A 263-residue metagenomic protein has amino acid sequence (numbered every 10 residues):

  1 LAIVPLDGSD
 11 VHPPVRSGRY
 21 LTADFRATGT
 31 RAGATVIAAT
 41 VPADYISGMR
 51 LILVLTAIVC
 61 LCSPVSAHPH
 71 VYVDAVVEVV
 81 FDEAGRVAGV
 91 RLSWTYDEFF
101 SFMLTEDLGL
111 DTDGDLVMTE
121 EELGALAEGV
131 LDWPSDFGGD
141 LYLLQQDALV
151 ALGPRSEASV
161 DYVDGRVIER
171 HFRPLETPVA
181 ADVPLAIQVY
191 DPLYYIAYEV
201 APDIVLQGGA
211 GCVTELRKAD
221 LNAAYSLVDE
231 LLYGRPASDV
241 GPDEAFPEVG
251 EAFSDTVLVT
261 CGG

Functional and structural regions predicted by a protein language model:
L1, P13, L21, F25-R26: Short hydrophobic targeting helices and cationic amphipathic motifs that mediate membrane/organellar targeting
T35, D44-Y45: Short, positively charged and aromatic/hydrophobic N-terminal segments
L51-L61: Sec-dependent N-terminal signal peptides
V65-P69: Boundary at the C-terminal end of the N-terminal hydrophobic targeting segment
V77, G85-E98, V167-L175: Short, well-ordered beta-strand segments enriched in hydrophobic/aromatic residues
F99-V179: Structured domain cores in non-transmembrane regions
Q145-G263: Mature, soluble, non-transmembrane domains
